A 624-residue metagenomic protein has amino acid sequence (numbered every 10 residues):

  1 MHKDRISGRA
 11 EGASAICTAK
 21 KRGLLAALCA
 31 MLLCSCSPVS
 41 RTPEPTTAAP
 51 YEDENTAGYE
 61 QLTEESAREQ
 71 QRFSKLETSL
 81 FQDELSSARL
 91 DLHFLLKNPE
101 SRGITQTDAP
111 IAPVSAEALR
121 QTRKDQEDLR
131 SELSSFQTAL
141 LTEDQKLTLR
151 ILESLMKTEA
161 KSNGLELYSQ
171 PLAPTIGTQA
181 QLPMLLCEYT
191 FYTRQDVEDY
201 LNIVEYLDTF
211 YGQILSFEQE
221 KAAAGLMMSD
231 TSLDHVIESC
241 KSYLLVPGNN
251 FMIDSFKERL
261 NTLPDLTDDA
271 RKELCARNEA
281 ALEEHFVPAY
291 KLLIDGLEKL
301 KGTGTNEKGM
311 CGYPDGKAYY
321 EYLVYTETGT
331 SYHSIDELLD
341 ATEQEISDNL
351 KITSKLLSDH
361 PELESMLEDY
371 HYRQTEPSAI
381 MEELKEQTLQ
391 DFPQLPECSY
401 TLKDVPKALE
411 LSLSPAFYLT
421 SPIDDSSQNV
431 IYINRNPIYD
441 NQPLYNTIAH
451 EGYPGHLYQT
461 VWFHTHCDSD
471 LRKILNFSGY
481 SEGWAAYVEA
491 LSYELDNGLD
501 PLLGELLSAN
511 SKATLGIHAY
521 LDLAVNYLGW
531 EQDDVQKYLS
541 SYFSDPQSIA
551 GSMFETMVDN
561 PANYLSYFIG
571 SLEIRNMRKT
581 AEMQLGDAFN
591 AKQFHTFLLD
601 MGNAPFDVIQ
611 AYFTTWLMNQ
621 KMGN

Functional and structural regions predicted by a protein language model:
M1, R5-K20, P38-A57, N624: Intrinsically disordered, low-complexity repeat and linker tracts
G8-G12, I16, A27, L62 (+2 more regions): Intrinsically disordered, low-complexity, compositionally biased regions/tails
A15-A19, A30, M577: Residue-level recognition of conserved structural "scaffold" positions that shape functional pockets and channels
K21-A27: Sec-dependent signal peptide recognition, specifically the positively charged N-region followed immediately by
L32-S35: C-terminal motif of bacterial Sec signal peptides marking the signal peptidase cleavage site
P38, A48-N624: N-terminal maturation segment of proteins
